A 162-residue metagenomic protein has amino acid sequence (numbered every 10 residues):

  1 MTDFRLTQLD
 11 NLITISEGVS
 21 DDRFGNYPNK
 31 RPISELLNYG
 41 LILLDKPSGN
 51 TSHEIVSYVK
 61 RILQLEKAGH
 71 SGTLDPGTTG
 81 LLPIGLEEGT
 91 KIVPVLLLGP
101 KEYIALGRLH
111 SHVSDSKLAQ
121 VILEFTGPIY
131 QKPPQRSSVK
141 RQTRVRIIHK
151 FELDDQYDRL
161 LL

Functional and structural regions predicted by a protein language model:
M1-L162: Catalytic/RNA-binding core of pseudouridine synthases
